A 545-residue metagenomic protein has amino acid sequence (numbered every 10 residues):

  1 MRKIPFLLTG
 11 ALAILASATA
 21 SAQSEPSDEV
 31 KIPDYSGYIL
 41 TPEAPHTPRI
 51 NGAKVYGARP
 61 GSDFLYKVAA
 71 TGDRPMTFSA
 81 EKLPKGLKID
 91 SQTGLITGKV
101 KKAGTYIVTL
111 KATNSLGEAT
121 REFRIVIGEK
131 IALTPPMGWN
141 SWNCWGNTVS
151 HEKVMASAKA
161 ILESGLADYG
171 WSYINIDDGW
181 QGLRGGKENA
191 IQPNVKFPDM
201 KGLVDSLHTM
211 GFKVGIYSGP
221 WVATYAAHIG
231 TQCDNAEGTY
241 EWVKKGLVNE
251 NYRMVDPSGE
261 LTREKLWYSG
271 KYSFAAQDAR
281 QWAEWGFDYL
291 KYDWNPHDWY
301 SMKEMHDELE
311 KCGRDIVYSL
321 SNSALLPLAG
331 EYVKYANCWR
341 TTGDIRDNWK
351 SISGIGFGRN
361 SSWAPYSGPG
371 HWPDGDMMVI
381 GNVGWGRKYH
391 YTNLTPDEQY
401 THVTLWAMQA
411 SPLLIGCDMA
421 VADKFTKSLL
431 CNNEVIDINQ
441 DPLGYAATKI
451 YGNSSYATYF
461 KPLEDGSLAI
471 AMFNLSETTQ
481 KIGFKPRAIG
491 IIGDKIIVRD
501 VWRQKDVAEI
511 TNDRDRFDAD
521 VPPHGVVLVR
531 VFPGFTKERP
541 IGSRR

Functional and structural regions predicted by a protein language model:
S27-P33, P48-D73: Solvent-exposed, low-complexity, repeat-rich "mucin-like" stalks and linkers
S36-Y38, G117-G128: C-terminal edge beta-strand
V68, G104-L116: A short beta-strand micro-motif common to beta-rich folds, especially ectodomain repeats
G86-K102: Strand-loop-strand motifs at the edges of beta-sheets in extracellular beta-sandwich domains
N143, S157, I161-W299: Aromatic-lined carbohydrate-binding/catalytic grooves of carbohydrate-active enzymes
V248-D256, K265-W267, K271, Y300 (+1 more regions): Glycan-recognition surfaces
Y400, W406-Q409, L414-G416, G452-I492 (+1 more regions): Carbohydrate-binding surface patches
I510-R545: C-terminal beta-strand-rich structural cap/linker in extracellular carbohydrate-active enzymes
